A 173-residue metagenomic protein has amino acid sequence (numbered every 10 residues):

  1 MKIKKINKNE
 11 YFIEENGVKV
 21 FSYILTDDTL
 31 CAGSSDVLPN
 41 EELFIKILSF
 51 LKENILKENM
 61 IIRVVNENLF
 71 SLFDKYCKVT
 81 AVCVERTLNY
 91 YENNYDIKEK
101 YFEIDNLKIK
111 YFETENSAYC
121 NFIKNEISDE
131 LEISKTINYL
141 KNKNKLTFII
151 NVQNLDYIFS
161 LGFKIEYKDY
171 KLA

Functional and structural regions predicted by a protein language model:
M1-I24, V65-N66, K78-N93: Non-catalytic substrate-recognition and accessory regions of acyl/acetyltransferase enzymes
K4-L51, I109-S128, V152, S160-A173: Conserved donor-binding loop and adjoining core beta-sheet/short helix segment in diverse acyl/aminoacyl transferases
L25-D27, L51-K57, L140-N144: Flexible, charged surface loops at secondary-structure boundaries
S34, E67, I133-T136: Generic hydrophobic segment detector
N40-E103, F148-A173: Acyl-donor-binding surface of acyltransferase catalytic domains
Y95-N144, Q153: Flexible, substrate/cofactor-facing loop regions flanked by secondary structure within enzyme catalytic domains
